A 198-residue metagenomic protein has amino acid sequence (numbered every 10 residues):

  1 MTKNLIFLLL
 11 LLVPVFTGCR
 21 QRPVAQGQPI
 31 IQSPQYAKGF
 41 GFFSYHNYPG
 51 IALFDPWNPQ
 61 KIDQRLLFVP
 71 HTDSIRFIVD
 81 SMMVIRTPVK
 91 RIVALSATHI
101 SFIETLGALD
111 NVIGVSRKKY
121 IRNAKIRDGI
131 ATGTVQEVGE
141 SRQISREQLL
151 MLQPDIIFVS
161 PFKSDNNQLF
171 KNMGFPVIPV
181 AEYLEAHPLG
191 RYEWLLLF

Functional and structural regions predicted by a protein language model:
M1-T2: N-terminal secretory signal peptides that target proteins for export/translocation
L5-V13: Sec-dependent N-terminal signal peptides
V15-G18: C-terminal motif of bacterial Sec signal peptides marking the signal peptidase cleavage site
R20-R22: Bacterial signal peptide processing site
G27-S44: Post-signal peptide N-terminal segment of mature Sec-exported envelope proteins
G41-Y48, W57: Short, ordered beta-strand-loop transition motifs
P49-A52, N58-D63, L67-L150, I156-F162: A short, structured surface patch at a secondary-structure boundary
T134, S145-F198: Extracytoplasmic substrate-binding proteins
